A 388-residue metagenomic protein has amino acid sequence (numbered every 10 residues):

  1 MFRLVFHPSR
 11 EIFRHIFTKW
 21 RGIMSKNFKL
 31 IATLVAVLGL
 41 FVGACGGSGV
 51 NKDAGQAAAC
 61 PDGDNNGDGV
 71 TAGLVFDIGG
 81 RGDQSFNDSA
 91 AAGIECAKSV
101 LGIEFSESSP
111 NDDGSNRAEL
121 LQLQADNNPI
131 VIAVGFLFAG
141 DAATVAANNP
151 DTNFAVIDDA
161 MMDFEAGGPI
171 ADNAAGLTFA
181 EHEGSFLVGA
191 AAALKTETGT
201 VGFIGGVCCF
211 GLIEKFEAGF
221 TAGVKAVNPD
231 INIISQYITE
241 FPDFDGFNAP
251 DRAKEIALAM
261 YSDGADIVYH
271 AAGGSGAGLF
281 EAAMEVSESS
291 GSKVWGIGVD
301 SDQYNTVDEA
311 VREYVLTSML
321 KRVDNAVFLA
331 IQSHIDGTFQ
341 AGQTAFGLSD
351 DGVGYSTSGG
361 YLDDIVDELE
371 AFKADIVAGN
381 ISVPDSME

Functional and structural regions predicted by a protein language model:
M1-I23: Short, Lys/Arg-enriched N-terminal segments with co-localized hydrophobic residues within the first ~10-30 amino acids
I23-A32: Bacterial N-terminal signal peptides that target proteins for export
T33-V37: Hydrophobic helical h-region of N-terminal Sec-dependent signal peptides in bacterial secretory/periplasmic proteins
F41-A44: C-terminal motif of bacterial Sec signal peptides marking the signal peptidase cleavage site
G47: Short, conserved catalytic or interaction motifs in soluble domains
V50-E388: A residue-level marker of the well-folded mature domains of exported/periplasmic proteins
